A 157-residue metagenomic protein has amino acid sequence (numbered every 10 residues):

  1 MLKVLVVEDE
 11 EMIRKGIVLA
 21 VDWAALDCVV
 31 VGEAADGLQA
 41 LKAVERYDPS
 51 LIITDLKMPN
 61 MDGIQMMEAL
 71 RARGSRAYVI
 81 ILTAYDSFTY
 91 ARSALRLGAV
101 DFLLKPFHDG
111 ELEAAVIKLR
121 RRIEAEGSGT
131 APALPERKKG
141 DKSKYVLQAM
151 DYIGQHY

Functional and structural regions predicted by a protein language model:
M1-K3: Non-catalytic signal-transmission and effector/linker regions of two-component phosphorelay proteins
L5, V29-G32, D101, Y152: Structural signal for short hydrophobic segments within the conserved structured cores of catalytic domains across
E8: Conserved acidic carboxylate
E11-G32, R46: Two-component/phosphorelay signaling modules centered on CheY-like receiver
W23, L41-G129: CheY-like receiver
I123-Q148: CheY-like receiver
M150-Y157: Basic, amphipathic alpha-helical hairpins
